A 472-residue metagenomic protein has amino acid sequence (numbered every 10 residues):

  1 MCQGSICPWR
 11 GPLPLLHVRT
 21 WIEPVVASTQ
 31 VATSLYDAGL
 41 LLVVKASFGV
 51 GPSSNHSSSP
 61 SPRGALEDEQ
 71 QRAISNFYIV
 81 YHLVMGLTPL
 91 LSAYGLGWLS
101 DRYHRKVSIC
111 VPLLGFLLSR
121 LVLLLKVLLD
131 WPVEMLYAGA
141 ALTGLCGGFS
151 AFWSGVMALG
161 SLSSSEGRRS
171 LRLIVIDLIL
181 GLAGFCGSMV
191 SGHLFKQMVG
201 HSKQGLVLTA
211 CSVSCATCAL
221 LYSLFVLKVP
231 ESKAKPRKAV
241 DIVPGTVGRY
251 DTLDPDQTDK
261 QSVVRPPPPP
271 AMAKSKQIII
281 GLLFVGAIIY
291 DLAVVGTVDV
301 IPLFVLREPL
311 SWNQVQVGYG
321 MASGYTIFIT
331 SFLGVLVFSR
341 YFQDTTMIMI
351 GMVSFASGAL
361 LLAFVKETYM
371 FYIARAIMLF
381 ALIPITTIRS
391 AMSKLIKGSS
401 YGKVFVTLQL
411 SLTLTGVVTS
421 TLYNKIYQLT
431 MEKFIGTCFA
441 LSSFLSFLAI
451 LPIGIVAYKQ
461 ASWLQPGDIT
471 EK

Functional and structural regions predicted by a protein language model:
A27, S119, D130-A151, I288 (+1 more regions): Hydrophobic core of transmembrane alpha-helices in multi-pass small-molecule transporters, especially MFS/SLC-type
M85-R105, F195-K196, T330-D344, Y427-Q428: Helix-to-loop junctions at the C-terminal end of transmembrane segments in multipass secondary transporters
P89-L91, V317-Y341, G351, F355 (+1 more regions): Transmembrane alpha-helices of Major Facilitator/SLC transporters
L114-W131, V353-K366: C-terminal ends and interior cores of transmembrane alpha-helices in multi-pass membrane transporters/permeases
G139-I179: Cytoplasmic helix-loop-helix junction between adjacent transmembrane helices in 12-TM secondary transporters
R168-K196, C215-A216, Q409-T421: Glycine-rich segments within core transmembrane alpha-helices of 12-TM secondary carriers
F195-C215, K425-F447: A membrane-interface helix-boundary motif in multi-pass transporters
C215-P230, A440-K472: Multi-pass alpha-helical transporter architecture, strongest for 12-TM Major Facilitator/SLC carriers used
